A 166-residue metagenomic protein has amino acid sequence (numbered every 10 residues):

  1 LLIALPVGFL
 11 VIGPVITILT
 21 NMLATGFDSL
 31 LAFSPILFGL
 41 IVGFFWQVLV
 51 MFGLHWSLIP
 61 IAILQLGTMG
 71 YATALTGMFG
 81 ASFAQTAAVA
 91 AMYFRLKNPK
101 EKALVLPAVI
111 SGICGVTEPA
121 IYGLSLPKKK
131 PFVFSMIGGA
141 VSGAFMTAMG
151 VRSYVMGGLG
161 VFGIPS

Functional and structural regions predicted by a protein language model:
L1-Q47, F162-S166: Signature of multi-pass transmembrane helix bundles
A4, G8, F38, V42 (+7 more regions): Alpha-helical transmembrane segments in multi-pass membrane proteins
G8, V42-H55, L66-A72, S111-C114 (+1 more regions): Transmembrane alpha-helix interface/packing and boundary motifs in multi-pass membrane proteins, characterized by
L10-L23, L54-I59, A90-R95, E118 (+1 more regions): Transmembrane helix-loop junctions in multi-pass membrane proteins
V11-I16, S34, L49-S57, G80-F83 (+1 more regions): Short helix-coil transition sites and intra-membrane helix breaks within transmembrane domains of multi-pass
I12, S29-A32, I36, W46 (+4 more regions): Conserved helix-loop functional segments at active or binding sites
A32, I36, I61, P99-K100 (+2 more regions): Transmembrane alpha-helical segments and their short flanking loops that form helix-hairpins/helix-helix interfaces
M51-K102, P165: Membrane-interfacial helix-loop connectors
